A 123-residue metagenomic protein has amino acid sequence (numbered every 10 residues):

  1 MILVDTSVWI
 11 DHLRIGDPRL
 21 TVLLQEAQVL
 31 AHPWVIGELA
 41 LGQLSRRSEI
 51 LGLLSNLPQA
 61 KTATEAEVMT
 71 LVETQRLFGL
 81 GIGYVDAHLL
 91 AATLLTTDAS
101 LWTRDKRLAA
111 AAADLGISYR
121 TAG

Functional and structural regions predicted by a protein language model:
M1-V35, A40-G52, I117-S118, G123: Short, well-structured N-terminal submotif of metal-dependent ribonuclease cores
H12, P18, Q59-G123: Active-site neighborhoods of divalent-metal-dependent phosphate/nucleic-acid chemistry enzymes
N56: Conserved nucleotide-sugar phosphate-binding/catalytic loop shared by glycosyltransferases and other
